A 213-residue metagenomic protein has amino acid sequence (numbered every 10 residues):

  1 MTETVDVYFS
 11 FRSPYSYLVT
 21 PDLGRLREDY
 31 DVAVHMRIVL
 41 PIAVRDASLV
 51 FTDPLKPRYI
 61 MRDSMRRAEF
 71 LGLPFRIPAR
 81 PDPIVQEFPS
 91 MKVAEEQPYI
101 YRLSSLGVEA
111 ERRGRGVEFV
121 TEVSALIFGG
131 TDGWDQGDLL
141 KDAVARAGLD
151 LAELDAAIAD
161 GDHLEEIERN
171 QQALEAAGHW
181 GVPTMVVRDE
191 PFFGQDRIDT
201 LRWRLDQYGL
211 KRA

Functional and structural regions predicted by a protein language model:
E3-V5, R12-V32, E118-A213: C-terminal cap of thioredoxin/glutaredoxin-like
F11, Y17-I127: Structural alpha/beta surface segment adjacent to cysteine/selenocysteine redox centers across thiol/disulfide enzymes
